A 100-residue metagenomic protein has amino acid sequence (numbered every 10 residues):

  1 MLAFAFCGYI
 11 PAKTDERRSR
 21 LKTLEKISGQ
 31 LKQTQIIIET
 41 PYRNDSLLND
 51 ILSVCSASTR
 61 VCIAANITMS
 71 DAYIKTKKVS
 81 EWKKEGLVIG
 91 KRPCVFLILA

Functional and structural regions predicted by a protein language model:
M1-I27: Class I SAM-dependent methyltransferase SAM-binding "motif I" and its flanking Rossmann-like core
Q30-A100: A contiguous loop/helix-start segment that scaffolds small-molecule binding in enzyme catalytic cores
